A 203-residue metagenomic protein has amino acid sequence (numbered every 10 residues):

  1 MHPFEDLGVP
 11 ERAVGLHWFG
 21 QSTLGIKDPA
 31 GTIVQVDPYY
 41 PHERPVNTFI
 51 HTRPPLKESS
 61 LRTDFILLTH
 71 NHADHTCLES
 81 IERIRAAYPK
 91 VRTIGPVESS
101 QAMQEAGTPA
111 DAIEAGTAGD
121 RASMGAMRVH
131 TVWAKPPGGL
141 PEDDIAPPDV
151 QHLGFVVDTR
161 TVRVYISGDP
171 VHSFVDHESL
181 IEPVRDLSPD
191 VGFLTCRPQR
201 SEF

Functional and structural regions predicted by a protein language model:
M1-E11, G95-T161: Metallo-beta-lactamase
F4-L7, G25, P29-L67, N71 (+3 more regions): Pre-active-site segment of Zn-dependent metallo-hydrolases
A13-G15, A87-T93, V164: Short active-site oxyanion
G15-W18, I33-D37, R128-K135, R163-D169 (+1 more regions): Active-site-proximal beta-strand elements of phosphoester/diester hydrolases
Q35-D37, R62-D74, R92-P96, Y165-P170 (+1 more regions): Active-site neighborhood of phospho(di)ester-bond hydrolases with catalytic His/Asp-centered motifs
H42-E43, H72-T76, S100-M103, D120-S123 (+3 more regions): Active-site environment of divalent metal-dependent phosphoester hydrolases
P54-A122: Active-site HxH/HxHxD metal-binding segment of metal-dependent hydrolases
R92, E98, V171-F203: Cap/insert and terminal regions of metallo-dependent hydrolase folds
